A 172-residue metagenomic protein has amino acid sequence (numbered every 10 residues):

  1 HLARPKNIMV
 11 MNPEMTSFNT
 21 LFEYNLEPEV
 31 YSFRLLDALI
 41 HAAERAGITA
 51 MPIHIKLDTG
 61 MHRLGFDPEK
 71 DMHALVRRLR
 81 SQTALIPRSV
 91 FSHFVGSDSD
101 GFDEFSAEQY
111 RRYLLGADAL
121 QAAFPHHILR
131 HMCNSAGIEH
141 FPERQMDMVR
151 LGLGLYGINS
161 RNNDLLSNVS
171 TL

Functional and structural regions predicted by a protein language model:
H1-L26, V30-L35: N-terminal active-site wall of soluble small-molecule enzyme domains
M11, Y31, K56, L151-G152: Generic beta-sheet signal
T16-E29, K56-M72: Short charge-dense sequence patches
D37, H41-E44, I48, P52 (+1 more regions): Active-site loop/helix belt of alpha/beta enzymes
